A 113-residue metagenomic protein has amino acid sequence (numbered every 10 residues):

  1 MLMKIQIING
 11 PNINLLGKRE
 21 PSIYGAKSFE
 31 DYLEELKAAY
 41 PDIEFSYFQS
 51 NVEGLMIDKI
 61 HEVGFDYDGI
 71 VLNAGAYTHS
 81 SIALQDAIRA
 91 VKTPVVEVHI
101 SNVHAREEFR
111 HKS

Functional and structural regions predicted by a protein language model:
L2-Q6: Extreme N-terminal starter segment of soluble prokaryotic enzymes
P11-I13, G75-T78, S101-V103: Short glycine-rich anion-binding loops that position phosphate/pyrophosphate groups of nucleotides and phosphorylated
L16-E30: Glycine- and acidic-residue-enriched helix-capping/strand-helix junction motifs
P41-F45: A generic structural motif
S46-G54: Short beta->alpha junction loops
L55-K59: Short acidic active-site motifs
V63-I70: Short acidic/histidine-rich motifs immediately flanking catalytic phosphotransfer sites in two-component signaling
I82-S113: Flexible, gly/pro- and Lys/Arg-enriched active-site loops
